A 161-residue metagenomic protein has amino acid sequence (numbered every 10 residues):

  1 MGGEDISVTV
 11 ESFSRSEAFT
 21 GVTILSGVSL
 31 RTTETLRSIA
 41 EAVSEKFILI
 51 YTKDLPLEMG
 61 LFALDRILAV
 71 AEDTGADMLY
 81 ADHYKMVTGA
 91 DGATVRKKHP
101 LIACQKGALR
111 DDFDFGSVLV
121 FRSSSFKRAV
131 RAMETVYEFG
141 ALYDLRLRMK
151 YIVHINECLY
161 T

Functional and structural regions predicted by a protein language model:
M1-T161: Catalytic cores of nucleotide-enabled group-transfer and carboxylate-activating enzymes in metabolic and assembly-line
